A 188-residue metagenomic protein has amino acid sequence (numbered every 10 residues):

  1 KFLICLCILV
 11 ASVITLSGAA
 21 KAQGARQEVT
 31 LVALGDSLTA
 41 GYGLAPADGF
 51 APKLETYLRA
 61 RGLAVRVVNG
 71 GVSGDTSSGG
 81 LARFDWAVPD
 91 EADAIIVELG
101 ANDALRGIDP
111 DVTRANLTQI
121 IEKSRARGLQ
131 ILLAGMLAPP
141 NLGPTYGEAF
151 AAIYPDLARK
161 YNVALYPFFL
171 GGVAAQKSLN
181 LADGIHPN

Functional and structural regions predicted by a protein language model:
I4-T15: Bacterial N-terminal signal peptides
V13, A25, G71, A104 (+1 more regions): Short N-terminal micro-motifs specific to bacterial/archaeal maturation and metal-cluster initiation sites
K21-S73, R83-E91: Serine-esterase "nucleophile elbow" of acetyl-processing enzymes
K53, A60-L63, G79-P187: Alpha-helical cap/lid subdomain in secreted, periplasmic, or secretory-pathway luminal O-acyl-processing enzymes
G74-S78: Acidic-and-aromatic substrate-binding clefts and catalytic sites of carbohydrate-active enzymes
